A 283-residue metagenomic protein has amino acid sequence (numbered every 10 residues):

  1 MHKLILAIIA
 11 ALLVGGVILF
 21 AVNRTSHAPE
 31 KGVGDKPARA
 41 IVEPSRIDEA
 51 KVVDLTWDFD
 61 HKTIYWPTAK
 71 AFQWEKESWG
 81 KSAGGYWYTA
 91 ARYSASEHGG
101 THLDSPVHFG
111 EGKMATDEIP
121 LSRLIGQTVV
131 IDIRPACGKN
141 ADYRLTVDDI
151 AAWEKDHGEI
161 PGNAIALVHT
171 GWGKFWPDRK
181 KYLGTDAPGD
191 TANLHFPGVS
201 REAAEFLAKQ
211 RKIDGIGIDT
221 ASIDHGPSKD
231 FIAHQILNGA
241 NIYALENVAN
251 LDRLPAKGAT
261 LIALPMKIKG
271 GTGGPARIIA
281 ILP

Functional and structural regions predicted by a protein language model:
H2-A7, G15-P283: Active-/binding-site microenvironments in catalytic and ligand-binding cores
